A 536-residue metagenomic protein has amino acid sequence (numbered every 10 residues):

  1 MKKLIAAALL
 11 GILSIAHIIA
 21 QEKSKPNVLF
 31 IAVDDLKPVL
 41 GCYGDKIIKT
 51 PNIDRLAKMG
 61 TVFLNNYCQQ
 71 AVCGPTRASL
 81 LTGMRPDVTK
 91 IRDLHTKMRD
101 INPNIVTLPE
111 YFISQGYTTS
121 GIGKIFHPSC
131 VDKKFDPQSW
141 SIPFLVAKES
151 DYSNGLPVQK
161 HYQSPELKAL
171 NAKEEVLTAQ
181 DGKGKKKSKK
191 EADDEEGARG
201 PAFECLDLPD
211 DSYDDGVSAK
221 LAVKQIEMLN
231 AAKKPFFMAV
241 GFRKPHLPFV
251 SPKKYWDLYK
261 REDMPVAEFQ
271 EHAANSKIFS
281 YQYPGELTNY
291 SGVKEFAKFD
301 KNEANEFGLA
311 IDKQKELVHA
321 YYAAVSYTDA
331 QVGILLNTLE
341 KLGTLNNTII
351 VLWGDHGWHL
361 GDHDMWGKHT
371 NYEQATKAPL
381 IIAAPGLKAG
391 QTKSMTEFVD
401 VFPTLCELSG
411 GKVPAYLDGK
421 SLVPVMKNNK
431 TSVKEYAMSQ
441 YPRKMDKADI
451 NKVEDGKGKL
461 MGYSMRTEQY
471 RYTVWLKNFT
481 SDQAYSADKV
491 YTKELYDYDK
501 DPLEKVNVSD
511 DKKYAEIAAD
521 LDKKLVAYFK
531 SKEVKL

Functional and structural regions predicted by a protein language model:
K2-L9, L13-A487, Y491, P502-A527: Formylglycine-dependent sulfatase
L495-Y496: Short hydrophobic beta-strand that contains or immediately precedes a catalytic carboxylate
